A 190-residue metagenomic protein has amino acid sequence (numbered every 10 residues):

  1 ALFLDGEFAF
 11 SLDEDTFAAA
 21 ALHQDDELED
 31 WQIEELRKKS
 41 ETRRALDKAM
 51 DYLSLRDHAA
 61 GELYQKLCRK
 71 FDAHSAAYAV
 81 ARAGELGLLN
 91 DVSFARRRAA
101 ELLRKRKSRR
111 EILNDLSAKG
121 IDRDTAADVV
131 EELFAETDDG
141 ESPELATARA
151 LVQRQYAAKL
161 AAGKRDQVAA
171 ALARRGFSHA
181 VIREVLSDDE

Functional and structural regions predicted by a protein language model:
A1-E190: An alpha-helical, amphipathic repeat domain used for nucleic-acid recognition, typified by the mTERF helical solenoid
